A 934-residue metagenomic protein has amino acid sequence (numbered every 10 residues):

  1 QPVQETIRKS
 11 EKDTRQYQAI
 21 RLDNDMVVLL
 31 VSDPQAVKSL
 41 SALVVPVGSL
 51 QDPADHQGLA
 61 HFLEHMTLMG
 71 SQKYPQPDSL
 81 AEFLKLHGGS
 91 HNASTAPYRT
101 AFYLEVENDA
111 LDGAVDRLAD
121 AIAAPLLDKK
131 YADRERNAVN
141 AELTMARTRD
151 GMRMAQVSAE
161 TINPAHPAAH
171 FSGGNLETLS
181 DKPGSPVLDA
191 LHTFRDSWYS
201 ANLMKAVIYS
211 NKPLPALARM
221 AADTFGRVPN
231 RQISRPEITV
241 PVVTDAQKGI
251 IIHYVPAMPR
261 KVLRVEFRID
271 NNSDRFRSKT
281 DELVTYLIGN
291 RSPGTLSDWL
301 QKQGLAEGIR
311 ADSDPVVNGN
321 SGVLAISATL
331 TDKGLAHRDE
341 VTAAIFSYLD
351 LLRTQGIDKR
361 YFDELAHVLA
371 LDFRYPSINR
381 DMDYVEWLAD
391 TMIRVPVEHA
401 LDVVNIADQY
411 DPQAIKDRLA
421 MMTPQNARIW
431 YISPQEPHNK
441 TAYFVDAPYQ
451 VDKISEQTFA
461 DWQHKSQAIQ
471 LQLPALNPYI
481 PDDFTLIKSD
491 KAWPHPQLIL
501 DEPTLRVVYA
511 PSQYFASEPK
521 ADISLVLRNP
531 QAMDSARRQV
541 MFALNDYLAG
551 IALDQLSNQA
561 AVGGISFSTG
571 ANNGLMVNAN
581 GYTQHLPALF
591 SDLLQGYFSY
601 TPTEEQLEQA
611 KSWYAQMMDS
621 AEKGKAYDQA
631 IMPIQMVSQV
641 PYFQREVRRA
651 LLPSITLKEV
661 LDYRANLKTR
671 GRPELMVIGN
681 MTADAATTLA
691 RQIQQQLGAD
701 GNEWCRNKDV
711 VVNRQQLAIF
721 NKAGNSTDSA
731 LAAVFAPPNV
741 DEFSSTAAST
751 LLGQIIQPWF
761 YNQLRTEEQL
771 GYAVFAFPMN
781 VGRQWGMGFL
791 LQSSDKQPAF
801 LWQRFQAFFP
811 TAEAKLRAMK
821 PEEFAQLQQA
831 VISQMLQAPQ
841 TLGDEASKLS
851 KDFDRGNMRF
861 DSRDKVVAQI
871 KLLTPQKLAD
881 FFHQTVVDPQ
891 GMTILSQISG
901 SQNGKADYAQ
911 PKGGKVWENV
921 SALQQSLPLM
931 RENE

Functional and structural regions predicted by a protein language model:
S10-A42: Mature N-terminal segment immediately following signal peptide/propeptide cleavage in secreted/periplasmic
V31, A36-D52, G58-A60, P77-A121 (+11 more regions): M16 family metallopeptidases and their MPP-like homologs
R136, A190-D223, L657-I693, Q890: Non-catalytic, conformational "gating/processing" segments within enzyme and secreted inhibitor domains
R136-E142, D150-A190, F194-A201, Y209-A221 (+4 more regions): Hydrophobic, small-residue-rich alpha-helical packing segments that form membrane-like cores
T144, I233-P293, M382-V403, S433 (+4 more regions): His/Glu-based metal-binding/catalytic segments typifying zinc-dependent metallopeptidases
A218-S234, L689-E703: Glycine-centered hinge/linker elements that transmit conformational signals in sensory and ligand-binding systems
R418-M421, A427-R428, P437: Extended, domain-scale alpha-helical bundle/helix-rich regions
V660, K871-E934: In a subset of proteins, long, contiguous C-terminal domains/tails are tracked
